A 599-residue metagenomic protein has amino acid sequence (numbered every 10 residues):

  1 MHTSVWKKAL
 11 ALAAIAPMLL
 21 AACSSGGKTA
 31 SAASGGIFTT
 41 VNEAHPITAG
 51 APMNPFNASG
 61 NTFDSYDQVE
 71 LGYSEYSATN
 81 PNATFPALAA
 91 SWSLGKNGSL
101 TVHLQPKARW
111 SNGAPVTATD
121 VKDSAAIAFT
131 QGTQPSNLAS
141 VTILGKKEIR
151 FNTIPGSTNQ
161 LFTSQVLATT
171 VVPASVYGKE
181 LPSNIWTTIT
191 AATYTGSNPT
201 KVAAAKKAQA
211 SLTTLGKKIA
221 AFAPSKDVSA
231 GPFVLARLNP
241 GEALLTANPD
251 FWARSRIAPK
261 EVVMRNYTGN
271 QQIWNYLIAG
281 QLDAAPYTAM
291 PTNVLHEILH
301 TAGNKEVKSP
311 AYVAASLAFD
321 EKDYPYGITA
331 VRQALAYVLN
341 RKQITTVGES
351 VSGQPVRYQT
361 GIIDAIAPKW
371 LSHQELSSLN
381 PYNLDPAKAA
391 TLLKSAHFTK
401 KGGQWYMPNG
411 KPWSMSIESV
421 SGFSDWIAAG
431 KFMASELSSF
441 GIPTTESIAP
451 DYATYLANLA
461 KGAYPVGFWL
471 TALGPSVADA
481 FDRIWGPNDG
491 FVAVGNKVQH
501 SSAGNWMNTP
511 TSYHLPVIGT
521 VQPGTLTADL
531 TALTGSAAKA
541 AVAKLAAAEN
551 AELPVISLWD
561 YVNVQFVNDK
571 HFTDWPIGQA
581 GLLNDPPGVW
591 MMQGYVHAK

Functional and structural regions predicted by a protein language model:
L20-A22: C-terminal motif of bacterial Sec signal peptides marking the signal peptidase cleavage site
V41-G95, V228: N-terminal lobe/hinge region of extracytoplasmic solute-binding protein
S77, V172, T246-D250, A311-A334 (+4 more regions): A bilobed periplasmic-binding-protein/Venus flytrap-type ligand-binding module shared by bacterial periplasmic
A90-Q134, L144-Q160, N275, A279 (+2 more regions): Aromatic- and charge-enriched surface segment that lines or borders ligand/interaction sites
S136-A210: Surface-exposed binding/hinge segments that line and control ligand-binding clefts or catalytic entry sites
G196, T345, T391, P443-T454 (+2 more regions): Extracytoplasmic/peripheral linker and loop segments enriched in polar/acidic and small residues with frequent Thr/Pro
D227, T329-S435: Append "and occasionally in soluble cytosolic enzymes with long acidic Gly/Pro-rich linkers
G241, P249-L295, P443-I448, Y452: Ligand-site clamp/hinge motif
